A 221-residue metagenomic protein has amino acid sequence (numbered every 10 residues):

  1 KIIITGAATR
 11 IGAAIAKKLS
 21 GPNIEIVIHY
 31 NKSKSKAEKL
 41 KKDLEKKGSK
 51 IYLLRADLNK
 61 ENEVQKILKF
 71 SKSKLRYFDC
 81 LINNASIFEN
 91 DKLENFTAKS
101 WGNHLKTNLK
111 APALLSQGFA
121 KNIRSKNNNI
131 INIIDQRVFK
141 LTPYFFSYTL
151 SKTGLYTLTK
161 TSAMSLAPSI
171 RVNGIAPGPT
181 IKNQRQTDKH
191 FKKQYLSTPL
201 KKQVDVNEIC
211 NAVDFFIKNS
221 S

Functional and structural regions predicted by a protein language model:
A8-T9: Conserved glycine-rich cofactor-binding loop
I24-E38: Conserved glycine-rich Rossmann-like NAD(P)H-binding loop of the short-chain dehydrogenase/reductase
E38, G174-T198, Q203, E208: A glycine/serine/threonine-rich, flexible loop-to-helix segment that serves as the NAD(P) cofactor-binding "lid"
N84-E89: Conserved NAD(P)H cofactor-binding loop of Rossmann-fold oxidoreductase domains
K92-L93, S100-G102, Q194: Substrate-binding pocket helix/loop in short-chain dehydrogenase/reductase
N129-A167, P179-T180: Catalytic loop of short-chain dehydrogenase/reductase
D205-S221: C-terminal substrate-recognition "lid" of short-chain dehydrogenase/reductases
